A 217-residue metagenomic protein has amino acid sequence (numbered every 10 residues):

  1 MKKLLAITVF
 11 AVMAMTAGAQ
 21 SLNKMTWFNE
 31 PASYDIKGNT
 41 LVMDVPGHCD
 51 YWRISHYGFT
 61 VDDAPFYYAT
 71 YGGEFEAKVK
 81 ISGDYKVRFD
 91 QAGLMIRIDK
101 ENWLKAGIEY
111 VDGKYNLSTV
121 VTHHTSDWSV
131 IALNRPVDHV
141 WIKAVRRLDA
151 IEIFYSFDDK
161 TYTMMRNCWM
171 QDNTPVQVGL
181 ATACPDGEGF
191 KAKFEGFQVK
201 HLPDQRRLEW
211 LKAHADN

Functional and structural regions predicted by a protein language model:
M1-S21: Bacterial Sec-dependent N-terminal signal peptides
Q20-N217: Extracellular glycan-recognition regions
